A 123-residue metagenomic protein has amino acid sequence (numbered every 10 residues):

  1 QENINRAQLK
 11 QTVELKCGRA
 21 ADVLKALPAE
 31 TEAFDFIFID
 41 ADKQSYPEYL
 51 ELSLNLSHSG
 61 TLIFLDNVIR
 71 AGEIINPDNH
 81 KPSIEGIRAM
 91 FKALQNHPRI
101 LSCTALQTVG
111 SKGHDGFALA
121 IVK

Functional and structural regions predicted by a protein language model:
Q1-K123: S-adenosylmethionine/decaboxylated-SAM
